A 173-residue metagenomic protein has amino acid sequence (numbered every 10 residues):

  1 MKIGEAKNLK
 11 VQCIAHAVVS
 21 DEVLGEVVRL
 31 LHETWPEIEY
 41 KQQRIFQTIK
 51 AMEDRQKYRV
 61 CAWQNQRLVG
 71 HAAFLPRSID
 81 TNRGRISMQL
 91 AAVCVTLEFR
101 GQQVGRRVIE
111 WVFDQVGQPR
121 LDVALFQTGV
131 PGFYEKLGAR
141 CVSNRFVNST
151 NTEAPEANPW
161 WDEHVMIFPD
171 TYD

Functional and structural regions predicted by a protein language model:
M1-G25: Conserved N-terminal entry element of GNAT/NAT acetyltransferase domains
H16-A17, L24-C94: A conserved beta-strand-loop-helix scaffold within acyl/acetyltransferase catalytic domains
N65-Q66, E98-F99, P169-D173: Short loop segments at secondary-structure junctions
R77-I79, E98, P131: Short coil/turn motifs at secondary-structure junctions
L90-G101, G129: A short, internal acetyl-CoA/4′-phosphopantetheine-binding micro-motif in the GNAT/acyltransferase core
V95, G101-D114: Conserved acetyl-CoA-binding loop-helix of GNAT-fold acetyltransferases
Q118-V123, T128-P155: Conserved active-site alpha-helix within GNAT-family acetyltransferase domains
S149-D173: C-terminal "cap" of GNAT-fold acetyltransferases
